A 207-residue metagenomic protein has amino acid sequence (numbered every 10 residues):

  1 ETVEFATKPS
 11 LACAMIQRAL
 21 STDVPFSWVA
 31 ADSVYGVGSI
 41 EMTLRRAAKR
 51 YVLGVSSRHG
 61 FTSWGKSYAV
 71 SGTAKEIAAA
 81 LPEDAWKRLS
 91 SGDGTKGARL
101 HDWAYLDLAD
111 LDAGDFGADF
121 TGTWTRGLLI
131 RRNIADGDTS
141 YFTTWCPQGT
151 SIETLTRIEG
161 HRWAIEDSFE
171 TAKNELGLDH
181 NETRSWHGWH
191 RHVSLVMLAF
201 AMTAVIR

Functional and structural regions predicted by a protein language model:
E1-F5, R50-A164: An anionic, glycine-rich sequence signature occurring as long contiguous blocks
E1-L53, S57-G60, S67, L129: Conserved, well-structured functional cores that handle cations and Mg-NTP chemistry
A6, G188-V196: Short, conserved micro-motifs enriched in small and acidic residues
P25, A164-F169, N181, R207: Intrinsically disordered or highly flexible coil/loop and linker segments, enriched in small and charged/polar residues
V29-Y35, Y51, F142, W163-A172 (+1 more regions): Short, conserved catalytic/metal-binding motifs centered on acidic residues
E41, T144, T150-E159, K173-R191: Short, solvent-exposed helix-loop connector elements
G160, A164, K173, G177 (+1 more regions): Hydrophobic alpha-helix feature that most strongly marks membrane-spanning transmembrane helices and their immediate
V193-I206: Short, hydrophobic/amphipathic alpha-helical patches that form generic packing surfaces within helical domains
